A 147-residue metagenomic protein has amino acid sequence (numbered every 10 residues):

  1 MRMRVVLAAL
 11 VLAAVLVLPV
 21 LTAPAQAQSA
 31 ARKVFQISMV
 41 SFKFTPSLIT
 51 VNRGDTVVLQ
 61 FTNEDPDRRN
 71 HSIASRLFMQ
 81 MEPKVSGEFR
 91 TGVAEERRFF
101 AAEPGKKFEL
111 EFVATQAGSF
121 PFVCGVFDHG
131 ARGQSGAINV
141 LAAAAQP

Functional and structural regions predicted by a protein language model:
M1-V5: Positively charged n-region of N-terminal signal peptides that target proteins for export
A8-V20: Bacterial N-terminal signal peptides
A23-Q28: Boundary of Sec targeting at the N-terminus
S29-V57, T91: N-terminal edge beta-strand
K43, E96-P147: Extracellular/periplasmic metallocenter environments
F61-D65: Asparagine-centered strand-capping/turn motif at beta-strand->loop junctions
S72-R76: Beta-strand signatures of extracellular beta-sandwich domains
F78-F89, Q146: Short aromatic-acidic-glycine turn motif
